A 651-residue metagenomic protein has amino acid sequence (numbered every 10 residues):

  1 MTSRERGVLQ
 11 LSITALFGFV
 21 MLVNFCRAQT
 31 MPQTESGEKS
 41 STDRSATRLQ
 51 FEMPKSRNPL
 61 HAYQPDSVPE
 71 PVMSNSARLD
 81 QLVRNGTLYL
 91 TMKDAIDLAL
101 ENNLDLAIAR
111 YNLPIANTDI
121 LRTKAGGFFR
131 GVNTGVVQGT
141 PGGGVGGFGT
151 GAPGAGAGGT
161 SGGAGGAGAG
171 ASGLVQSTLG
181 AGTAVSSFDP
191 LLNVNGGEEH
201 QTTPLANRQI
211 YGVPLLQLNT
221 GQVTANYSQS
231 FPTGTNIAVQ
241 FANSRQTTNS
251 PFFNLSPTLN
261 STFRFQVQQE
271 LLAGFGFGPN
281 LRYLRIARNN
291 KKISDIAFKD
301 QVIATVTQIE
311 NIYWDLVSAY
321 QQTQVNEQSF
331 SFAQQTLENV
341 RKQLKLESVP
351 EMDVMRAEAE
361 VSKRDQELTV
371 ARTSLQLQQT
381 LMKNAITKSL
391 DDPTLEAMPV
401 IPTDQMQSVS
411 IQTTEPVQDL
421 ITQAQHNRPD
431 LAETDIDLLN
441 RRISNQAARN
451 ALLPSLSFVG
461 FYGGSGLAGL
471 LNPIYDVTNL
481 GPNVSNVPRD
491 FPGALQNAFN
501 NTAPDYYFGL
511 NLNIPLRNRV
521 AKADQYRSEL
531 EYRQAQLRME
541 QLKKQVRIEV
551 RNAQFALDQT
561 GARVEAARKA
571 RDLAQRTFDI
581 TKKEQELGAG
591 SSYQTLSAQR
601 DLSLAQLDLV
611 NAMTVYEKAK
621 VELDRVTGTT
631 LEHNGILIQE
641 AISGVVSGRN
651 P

Functional and structural regions predicted by a protein language model:
T2-R6, Q10, F25-R48, S56 (+9 more regions): Acidic, low-complexity, intrinsically disordered peripheral segments
S12-N24: Bacterial N-terminal signal peptides
E70-L98: Regulatory alphaC helix of protein kinase catalytic domains
T91, L218-Q222, N260-T262, N311 (+4 more regions): Transmembrane beta-barrel architecture of outer-membrane proteins
L98-A107, N117-F129, G180-F188, H200-L205 (+10 more regions): A glycine-/polar-enriched beta->alpha junction
I108-T123, Q301-N326, Q335, K342 (+8 more regions): Amphipathic alpha-helical coiled-coil segments
L192-H200, V239-R245, F458-G464: Transmembrane beta-barrel strands of outer-membrane/channel proteins
L259-E367, A371-T380, N384-T387: Hydrophobic, small-residue-rich alpha-helical packing segments that form membrane-like cores
